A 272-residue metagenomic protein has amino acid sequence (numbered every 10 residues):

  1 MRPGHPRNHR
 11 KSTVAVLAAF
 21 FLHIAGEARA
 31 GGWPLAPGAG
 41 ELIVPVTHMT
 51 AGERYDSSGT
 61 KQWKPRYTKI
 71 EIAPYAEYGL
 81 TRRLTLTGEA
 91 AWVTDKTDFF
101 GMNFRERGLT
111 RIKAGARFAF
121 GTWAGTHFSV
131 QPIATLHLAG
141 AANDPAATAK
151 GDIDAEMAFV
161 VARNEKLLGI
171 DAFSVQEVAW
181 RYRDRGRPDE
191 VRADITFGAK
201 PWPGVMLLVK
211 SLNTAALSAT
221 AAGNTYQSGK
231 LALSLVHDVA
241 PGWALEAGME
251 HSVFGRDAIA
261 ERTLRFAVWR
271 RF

Functional and structural regions predicted by a protein language model:
G26-S57, Q62-W63, F159: Outer-membrane beta-barrel biogenesis signature
L35, V46, Y78, F118-F120 (+7 more regions): Residue-level signature of outer-membrane beta-barrel architecture
P37-E41, P45-T50, A147-S218, K230: Detector for outer-membrane/organellar transmembrane beta-barrel domains, recognizing the amphipathic beta-strand
P45-M49, A91-V93, A119, I133-A139 (+4 more regions): Outer-membrane beta-barrel pore domains and translocons
Y55, R187, T196-F272: Outer membrane beta-barrel transmembrane domains
T68-I72, E106-I112, A149-M157, R187-A193 (+2 more regions): Residues that define the transmembrane beta-barrel architecture of outer-membrane proteins
R83-G88, W123-F128, L167-S174, P203-V209 (+1 more regions): Repeated loop/turn-to-beta-strand initiation elements of outer-membrane beta-barrel proteins
T94-D189: Outer-membrane pore/translocation modules
